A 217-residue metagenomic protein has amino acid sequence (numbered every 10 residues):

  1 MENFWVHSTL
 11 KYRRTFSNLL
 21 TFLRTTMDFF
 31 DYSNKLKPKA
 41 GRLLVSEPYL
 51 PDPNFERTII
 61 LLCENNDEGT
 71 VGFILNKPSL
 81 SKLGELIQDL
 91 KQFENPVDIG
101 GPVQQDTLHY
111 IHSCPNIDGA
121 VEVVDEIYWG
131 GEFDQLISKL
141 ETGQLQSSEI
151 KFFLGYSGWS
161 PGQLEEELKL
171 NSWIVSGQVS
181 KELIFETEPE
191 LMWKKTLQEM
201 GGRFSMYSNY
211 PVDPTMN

Functional and structural regions predicted by a protein language model:
K11-T26: Short, Lys/Arg-enriched N-terminal segments with co-localized hydrophobic residues within the first ~10-30 amino acids
M27-F153, S157-N217: A short aromatic-anchored loop/beta-hairpin motif
